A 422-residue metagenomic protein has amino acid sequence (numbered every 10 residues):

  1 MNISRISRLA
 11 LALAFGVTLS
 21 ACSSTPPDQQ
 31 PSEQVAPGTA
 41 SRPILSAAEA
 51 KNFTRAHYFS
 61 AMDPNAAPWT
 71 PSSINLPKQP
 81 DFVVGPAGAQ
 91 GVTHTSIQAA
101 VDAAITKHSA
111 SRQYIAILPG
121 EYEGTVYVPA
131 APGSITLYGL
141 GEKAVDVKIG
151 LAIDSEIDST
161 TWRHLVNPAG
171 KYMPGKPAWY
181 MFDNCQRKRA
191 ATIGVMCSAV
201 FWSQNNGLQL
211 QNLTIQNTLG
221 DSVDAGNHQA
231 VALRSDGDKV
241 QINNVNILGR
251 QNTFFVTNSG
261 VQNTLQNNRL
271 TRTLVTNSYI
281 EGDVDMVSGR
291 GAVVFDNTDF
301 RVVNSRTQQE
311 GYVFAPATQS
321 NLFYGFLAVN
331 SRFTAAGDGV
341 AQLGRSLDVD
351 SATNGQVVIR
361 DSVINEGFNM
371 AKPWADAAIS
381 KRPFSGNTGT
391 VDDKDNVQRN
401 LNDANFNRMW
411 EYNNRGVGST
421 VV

Functional and structural regions predicted by a protein language model:
N2-A10: Bacterial N-terminal signal peptides that target proteins for export
A12-A14: Intrinsically disordered, low-complexity serine/proline/glycine/threonine-rich regulatory regions
T18-A21: C-terminal motif of bacterial Sec signal peptides marking the signal peptidase cleavage site
S23-T25: Bacterial signal peptide processing site
Q30-V422: Sequence-level preference for short, compositionally simple segments enriched in small aliphatic or small polar residues
